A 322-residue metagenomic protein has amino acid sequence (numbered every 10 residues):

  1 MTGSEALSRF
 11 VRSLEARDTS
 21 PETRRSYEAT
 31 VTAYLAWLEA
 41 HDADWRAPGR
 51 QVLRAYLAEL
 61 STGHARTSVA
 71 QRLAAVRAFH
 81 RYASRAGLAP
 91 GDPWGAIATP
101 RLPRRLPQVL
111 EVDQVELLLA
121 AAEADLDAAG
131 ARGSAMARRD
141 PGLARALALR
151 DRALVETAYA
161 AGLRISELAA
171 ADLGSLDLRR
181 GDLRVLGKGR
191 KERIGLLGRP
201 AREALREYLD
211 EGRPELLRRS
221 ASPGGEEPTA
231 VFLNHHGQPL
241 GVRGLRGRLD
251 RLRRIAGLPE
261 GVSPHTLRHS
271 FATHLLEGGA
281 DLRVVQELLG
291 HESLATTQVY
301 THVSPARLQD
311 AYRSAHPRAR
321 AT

Functional and structural regions predicted by a protein language model:
M1-T322: Conserved catalytic core of the tyrosine transesterase superfamily
